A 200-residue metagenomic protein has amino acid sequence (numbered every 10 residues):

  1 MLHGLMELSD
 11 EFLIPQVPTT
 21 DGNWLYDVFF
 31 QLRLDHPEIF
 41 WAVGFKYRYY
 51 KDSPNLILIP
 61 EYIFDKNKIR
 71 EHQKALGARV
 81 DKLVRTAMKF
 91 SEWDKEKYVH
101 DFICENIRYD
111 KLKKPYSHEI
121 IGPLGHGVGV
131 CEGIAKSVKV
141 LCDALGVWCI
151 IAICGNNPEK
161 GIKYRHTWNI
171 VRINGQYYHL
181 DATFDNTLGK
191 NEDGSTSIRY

Functional and structural regions predicted by a protein language model:
M1-S91: N-terminal accessory/pre-domain segments preceding catalytic cores
I14, D110-K113, G125-H126, G161-Y164 (+1 more regions): Repeated polar recognition positions within modular binding domains
L56-P60, G122, H126-V128, Q176-A182: Short, well-ordered strand-loop elements centered on a beta-strand within folded domains, enriched for acidic residues
K66-P123: Secondary-structure boundary elements
W93-K97, E132, Y178: Short, solvent-exposed positions on alpha-helices
D110-S117, V128, C149-K160: Catalytic cysteine-centered active-site loop
P115-G125, G129, G133-V140: Conserved active-site-adjacent core of cysteine acyl-enzyme catalytic domains
G133-Y200: Hydrophobic/aromatic-rich core segments of domains that either
